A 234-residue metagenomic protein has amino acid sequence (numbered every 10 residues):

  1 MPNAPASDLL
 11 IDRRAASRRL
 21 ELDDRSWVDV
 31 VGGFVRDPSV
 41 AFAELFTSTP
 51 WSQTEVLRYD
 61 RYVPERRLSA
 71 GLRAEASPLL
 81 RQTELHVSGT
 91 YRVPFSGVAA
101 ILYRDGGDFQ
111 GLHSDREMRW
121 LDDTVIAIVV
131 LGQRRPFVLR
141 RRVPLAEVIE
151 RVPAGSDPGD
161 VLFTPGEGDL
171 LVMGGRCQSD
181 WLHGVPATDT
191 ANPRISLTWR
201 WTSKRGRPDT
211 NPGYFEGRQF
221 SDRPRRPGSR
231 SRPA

Functional and structural regions predicted by a protein language model:
M1-A234: Non-heme Fe(II) oxygenase metal-center motifs and adjacent flexible, charged/small-residue loops
